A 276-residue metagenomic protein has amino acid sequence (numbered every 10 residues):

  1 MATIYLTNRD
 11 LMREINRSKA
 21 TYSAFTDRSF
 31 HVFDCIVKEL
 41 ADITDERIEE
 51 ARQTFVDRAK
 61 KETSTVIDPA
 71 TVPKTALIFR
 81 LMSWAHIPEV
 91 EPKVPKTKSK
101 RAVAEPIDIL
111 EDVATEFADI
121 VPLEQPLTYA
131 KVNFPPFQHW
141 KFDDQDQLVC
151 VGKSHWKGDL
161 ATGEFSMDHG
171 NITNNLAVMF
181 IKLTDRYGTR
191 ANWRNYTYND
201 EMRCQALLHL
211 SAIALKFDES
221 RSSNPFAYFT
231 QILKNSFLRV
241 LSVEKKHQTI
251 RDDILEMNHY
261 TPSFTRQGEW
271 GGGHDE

Functional and structural regions predicted by a protein language model:
M1-T197, W270-G271, D275-E276: Extreme N-terminal regulatory/targeting segments of RNA polymerase sigma factors
S166, A191, E244, Q248-I250 (+2 more regions): Polyanion-binding surfaces on beta-sheet-dominated domains and ring/shell assemblies
M179-I181, D185, Y196-L215: Conserved RNAP core-binding helix
R186, N235-I250: Arg/Lys-rich amphipathic alpha helix in sigma70-family domain 2
R190-Y198, L210-I232, V243-K245: Short alpha-helix-to-loop micro-motif enriched in aromatics/charged/Gly
C204-Q205, Y228-K234, I254: Amphipathic alpha-helical scaffolding segments
T249-E276: Intrinsically disordered, low-complexity, charge-dense segments enriched in Lys/Arg and Glu/Asp interspersed
